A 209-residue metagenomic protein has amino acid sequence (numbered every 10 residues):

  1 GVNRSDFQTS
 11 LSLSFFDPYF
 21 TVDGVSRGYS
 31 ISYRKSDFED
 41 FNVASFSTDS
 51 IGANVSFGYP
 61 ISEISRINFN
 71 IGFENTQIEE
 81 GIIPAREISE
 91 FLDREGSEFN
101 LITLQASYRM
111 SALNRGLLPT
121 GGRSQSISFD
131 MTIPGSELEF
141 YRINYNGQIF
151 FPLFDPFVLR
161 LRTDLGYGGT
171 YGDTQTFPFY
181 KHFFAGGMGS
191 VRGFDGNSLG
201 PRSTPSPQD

Functional and structural regions predicted by a protein language model:
G1-S126, G189-D209: Gram-negative/organellar outer-membrane beta-barrel architecture
D17-Y19, Y145, T176: Charged/polar, low-hydrophobicity segments characteristic of intrinsically disordered regions and flexible loops
D23-V25, G116-P119, L138, P156-L161 (+1 more regions): Extended hydrophobic-aromatic, low-complexity segments
V43-F46, Y59, R94-F99, I133-E137 (+2 more regions): Hydrophobic alpha-helical scaffolding
D49-V55, Q125-I133, E139-Y171: Transmembrane beta-barrel strand/turn architecture of Gram-negative outer membrane proteins
P156-D209: Extracytoplasmic gating/loop element in the C-terminal half of outer-membrane beta-barrel translocons and assembly
